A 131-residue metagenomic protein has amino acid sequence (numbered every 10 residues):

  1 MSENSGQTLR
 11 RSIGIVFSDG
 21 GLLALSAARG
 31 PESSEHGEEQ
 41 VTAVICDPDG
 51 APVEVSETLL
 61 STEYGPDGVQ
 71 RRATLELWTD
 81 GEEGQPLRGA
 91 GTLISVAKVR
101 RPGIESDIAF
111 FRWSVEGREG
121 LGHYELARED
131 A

Functional and structural regions predicted by a protein language model:
M1-A131: Structured soluble/peripheral alpha/beta segments that form catalytic or ligand/cofactor-binding pockets
